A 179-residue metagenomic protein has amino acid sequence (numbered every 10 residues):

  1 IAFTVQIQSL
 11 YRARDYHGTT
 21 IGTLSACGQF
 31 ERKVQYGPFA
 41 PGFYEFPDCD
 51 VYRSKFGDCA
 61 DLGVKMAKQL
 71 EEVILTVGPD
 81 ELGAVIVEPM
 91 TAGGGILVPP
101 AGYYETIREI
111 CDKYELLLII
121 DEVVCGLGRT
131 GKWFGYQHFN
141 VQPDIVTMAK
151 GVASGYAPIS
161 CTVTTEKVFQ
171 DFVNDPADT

Functional and structural regions predicted by a protein language model:
I1-T179: Conserved N-terminal phosphate-binding loop of PLP-dependent enzymes in the Aspartate aminotransferase
